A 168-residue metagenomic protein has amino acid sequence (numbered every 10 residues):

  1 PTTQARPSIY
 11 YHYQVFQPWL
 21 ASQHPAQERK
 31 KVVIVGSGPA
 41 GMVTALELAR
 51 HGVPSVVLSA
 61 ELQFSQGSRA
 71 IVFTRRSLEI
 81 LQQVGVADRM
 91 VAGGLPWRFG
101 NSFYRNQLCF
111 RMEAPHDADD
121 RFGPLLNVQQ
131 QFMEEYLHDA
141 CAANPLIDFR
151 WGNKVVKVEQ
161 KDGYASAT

Functional and structural regions predicted by a protein language model:
P1-V32, E47-H51: Extreme N-terminal leader/targeting segments of oxidoreductases
G36-P39, Q130: Glycine-rich Rossmann-fold phosphate-binding loop(s) that bind the pyrophosphate of adenine dinucleotide cofactors
M42: Residues forming the Rossmann-fold NAD(P)(H) cofactor-binding site
A49-R69: Glycine-rich FAD pyrophosphate-binding loop
V53, V86, I147: Short phosphate-binding/catalytic loops that engage adenosine nucleotides
Q66-A142, R150-G152, V156-E159: Active-site-adjacent segment of FAD-dependent monooxygenases/related oxidoreductases
E159-T168: Conserved beta-strand-loop-beta-strand element in the redox core of flavoprotein oxidoreductases
